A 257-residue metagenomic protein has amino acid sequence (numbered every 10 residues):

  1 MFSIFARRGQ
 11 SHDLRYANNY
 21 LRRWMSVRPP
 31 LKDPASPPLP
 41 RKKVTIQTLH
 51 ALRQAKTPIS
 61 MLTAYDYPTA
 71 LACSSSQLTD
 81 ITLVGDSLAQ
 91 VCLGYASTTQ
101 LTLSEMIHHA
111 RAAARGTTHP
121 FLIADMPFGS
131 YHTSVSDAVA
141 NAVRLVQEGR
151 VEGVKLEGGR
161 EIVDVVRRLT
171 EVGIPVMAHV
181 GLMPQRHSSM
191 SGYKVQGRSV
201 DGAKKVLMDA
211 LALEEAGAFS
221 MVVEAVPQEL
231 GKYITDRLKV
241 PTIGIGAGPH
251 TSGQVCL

Functional and structural regions predicted by a protein language model:
M1-L21: N-terminal chloroplast transit peptides
I4, L21, S26-L257: Alpha/beta enzyme core
